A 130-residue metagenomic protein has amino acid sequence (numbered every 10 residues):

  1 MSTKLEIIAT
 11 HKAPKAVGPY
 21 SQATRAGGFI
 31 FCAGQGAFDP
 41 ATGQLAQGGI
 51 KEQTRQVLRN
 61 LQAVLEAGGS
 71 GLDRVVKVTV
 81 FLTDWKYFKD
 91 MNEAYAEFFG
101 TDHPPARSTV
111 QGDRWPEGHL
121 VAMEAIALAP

Functional and structural regions predicted by a protein language model:
S2-P130: Short, polar/acidic, helix-capping and beta-turn segments at strand->helix junctions that line the mouths
